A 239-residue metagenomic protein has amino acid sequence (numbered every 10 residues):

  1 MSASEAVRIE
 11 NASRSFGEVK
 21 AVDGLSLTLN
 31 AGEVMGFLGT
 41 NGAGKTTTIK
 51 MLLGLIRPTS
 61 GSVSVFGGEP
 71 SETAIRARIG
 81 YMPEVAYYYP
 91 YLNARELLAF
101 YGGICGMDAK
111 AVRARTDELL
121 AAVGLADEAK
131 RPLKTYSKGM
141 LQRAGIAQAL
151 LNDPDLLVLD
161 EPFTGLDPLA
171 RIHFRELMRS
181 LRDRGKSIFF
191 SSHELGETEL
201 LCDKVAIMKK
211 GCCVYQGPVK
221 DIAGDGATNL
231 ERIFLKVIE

Functional and structural regions predicted by a protein language model:
G61-I75: Conserved ABC transporter NBD signature motif
A99, G103, K110-E128: Conserved ABC ATPase "signature" region
L157-E161: Catalytic Walker B motif of ABC-type/P-loop ATPase nucleotide-binding domains
T198-L200: A short, surface-exposed alpha-helical micro-motif characterized by mixed small hydrophobic and charged/polar residues
Q216-G217: ABC ATPase "signature
